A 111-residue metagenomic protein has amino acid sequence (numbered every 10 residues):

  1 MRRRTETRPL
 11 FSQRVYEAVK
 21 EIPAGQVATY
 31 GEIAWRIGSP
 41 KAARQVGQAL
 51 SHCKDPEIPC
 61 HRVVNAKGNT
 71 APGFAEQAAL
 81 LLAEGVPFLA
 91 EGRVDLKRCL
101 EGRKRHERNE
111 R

Functional and structural regions predicted by a protein language model:
M1-R111: Nucleic acid-binding interface residues in structured DNA/RNA-binding domains, emphasizing the DNA-engaging scaffolds
